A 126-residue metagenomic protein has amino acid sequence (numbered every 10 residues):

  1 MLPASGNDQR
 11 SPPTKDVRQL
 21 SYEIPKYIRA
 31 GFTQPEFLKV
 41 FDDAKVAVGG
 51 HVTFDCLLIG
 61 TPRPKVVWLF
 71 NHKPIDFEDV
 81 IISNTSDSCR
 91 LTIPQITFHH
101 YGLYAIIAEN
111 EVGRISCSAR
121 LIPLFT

Functional and structural regions predicted by a protein language model:
M1-T126: Immunoglobulin-superfamily
